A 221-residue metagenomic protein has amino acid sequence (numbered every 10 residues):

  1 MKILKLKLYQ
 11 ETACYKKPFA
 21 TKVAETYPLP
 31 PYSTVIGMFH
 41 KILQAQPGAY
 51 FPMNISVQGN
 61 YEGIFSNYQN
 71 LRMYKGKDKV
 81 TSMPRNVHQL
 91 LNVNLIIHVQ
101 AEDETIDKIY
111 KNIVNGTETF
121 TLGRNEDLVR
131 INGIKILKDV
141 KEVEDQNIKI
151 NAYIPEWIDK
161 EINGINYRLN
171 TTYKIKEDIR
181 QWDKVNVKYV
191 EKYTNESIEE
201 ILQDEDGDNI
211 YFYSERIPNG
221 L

Functional and structural regions predicted by a protein language model:
M1, G48-Y50, L90: A generic structural signal for short, non-catalytic loop/turn and secondary-structure boundary residues
M1, P30-T34, K108: N-terminal amphipathic/basic helix or basic patch
M1-A20: N-terminal, Lys/Arg- and Ser/Thr-rich interaction peptides
L4, M53-I55, V93-L95: Generic beta-strand structural signal
L8-Q10, G59-Y61, V99-A101: Short, structured patches in soluble enzyme cores that scaffold and shape functional sites
A13-Y15, Q44-Q46, T105-I106: Primarily extracytoplasmic ectodomains and periplasmic/lumenal surface modules that are beta-strand-rich
P18-D78: Glycine/small-residue-rich interface belts in oligomeric ring/scaffold proteins and their assembly partners
I64-L221: Internal, well-folded beta-alpha domain core
